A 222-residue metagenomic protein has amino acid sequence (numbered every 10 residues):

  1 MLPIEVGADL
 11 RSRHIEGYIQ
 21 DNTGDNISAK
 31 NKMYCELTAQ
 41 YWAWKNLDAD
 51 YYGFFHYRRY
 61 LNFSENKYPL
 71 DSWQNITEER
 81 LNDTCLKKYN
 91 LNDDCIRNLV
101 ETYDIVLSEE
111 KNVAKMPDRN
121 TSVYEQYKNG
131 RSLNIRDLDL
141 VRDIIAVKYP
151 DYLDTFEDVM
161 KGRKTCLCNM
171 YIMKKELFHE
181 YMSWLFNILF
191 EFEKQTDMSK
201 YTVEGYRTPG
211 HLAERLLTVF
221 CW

Functional and structural regions predicted by a protein language model:
M1-W222: ER/Golgi luminal nucleotide-sugar-dependent glycosyltransferases, focusing on the catalytic module
